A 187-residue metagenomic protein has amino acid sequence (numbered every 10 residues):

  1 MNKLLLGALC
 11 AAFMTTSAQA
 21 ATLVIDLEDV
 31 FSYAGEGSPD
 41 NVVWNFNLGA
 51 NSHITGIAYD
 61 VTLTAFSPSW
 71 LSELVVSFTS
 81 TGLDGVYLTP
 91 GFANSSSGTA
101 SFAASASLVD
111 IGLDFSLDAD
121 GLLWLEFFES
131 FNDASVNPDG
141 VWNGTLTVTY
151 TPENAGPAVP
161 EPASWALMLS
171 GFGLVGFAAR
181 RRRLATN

Functional and structural regions predicted by a protein language model:
L4-F13: Sec-dependent N-terminal signal peptides
T15-S17: N-terminal signal peptide c-region/cleavage motif recognized by signal peptidases
A21-P157: Mature extracellular "passenger" or substrate-interacting domains of secreted, surface-exposed proteins
A158-R180: A short, hydrophobic C-terminal helix/tail in secreted or cell-surface proteins
R182-N187: Short, charged juxtamembrane terminal tails flanking transmembrane helices
